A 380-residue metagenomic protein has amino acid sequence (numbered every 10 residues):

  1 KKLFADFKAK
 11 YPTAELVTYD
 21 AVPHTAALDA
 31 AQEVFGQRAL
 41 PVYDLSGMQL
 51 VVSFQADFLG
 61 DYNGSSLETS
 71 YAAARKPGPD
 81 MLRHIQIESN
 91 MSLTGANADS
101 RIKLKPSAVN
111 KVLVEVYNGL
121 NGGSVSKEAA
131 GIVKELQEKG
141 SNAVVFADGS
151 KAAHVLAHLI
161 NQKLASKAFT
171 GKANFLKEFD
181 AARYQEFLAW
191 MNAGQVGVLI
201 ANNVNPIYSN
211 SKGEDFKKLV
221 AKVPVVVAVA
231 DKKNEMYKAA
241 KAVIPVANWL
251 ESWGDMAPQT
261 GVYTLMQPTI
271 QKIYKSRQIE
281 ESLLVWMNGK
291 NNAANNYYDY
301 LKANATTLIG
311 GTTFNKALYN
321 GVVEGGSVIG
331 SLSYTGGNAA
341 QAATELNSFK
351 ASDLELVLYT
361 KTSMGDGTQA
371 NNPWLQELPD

Functional and structural regions predicted by a protein language model:
K2-L40, V155-R183: Anionic-ligand anchoring segments at beta-strand to alpha-helix junctions in alpha/beta enzyme folds, i.e., glycine
L3, F7, D44, L67 (+11 more regions): General structural feature for long, well-ordered alpha-helical segments within catalytic domains of soluble enzymes
A5, A14-A21, L40, S53-L93 (+5 more regions): A cross-kingdom feature strongest in bacterial/archaeal respiratory oxidoreductases
T13-L16, I102-K105, S166-T170, V243-N248: Short hydrophobic/aromatic-enriched beta-strand-loop microsegments
D29, G36-Y43, Y62, M81 (+5 more regions): Alpha-helix capping and helix-loop boundary segments enriched in small/acidic/polar residues
D44-A143, A147-G149, L159, K163 (+2 more regions): Long, well-ordered, tryptophan-enriched scaffold segments
G140-A201, P206-I207, T362: Acidic catalytic cores of enzymes that act on phosphate-bearing nucleotides/polynucleotides
Q278-T306: Non-catalytic, well-ordered alpha-helical segments in soluble enzyme domains
